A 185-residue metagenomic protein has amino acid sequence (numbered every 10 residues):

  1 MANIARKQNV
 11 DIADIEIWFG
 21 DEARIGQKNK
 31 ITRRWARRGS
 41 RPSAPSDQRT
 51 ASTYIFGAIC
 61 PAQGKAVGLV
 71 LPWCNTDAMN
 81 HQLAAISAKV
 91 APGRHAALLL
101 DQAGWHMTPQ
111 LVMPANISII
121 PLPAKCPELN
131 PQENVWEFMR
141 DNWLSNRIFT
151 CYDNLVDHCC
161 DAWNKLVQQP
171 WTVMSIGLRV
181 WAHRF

Functional and structural regions predicted by a protein language model:
M1-A84, L178-F185: Extended, low-complexity cationic-aromatic segments
A13-I17, E133-F185: C-terminal anion-handling pockets and recognition modules
D14, G93-H95: A general structural motif
W18-G20, A96-L100, I120-P123, S175: Short beta-strand segments
G20-D21, G57-A58, G64, L98-A103 (+2 more regions): Short, conserved catalytic/metal-binding motifs centered on acidic residues
I25-G26, C74-N75, A96-P109, A124-L129: Acidic, metal-coordinating catalytic cores used for nucleic-acid/nucleotide bond scission and strand-transfer chemistry
S52, L100-Q102, I120-L144, D153-L155: RNase H-like two-metal-ion nuclease catalytic core shared by retroviral integrases and related mobile-element nucleases
M113-A115: Short, structured coil segments at secondary-structure junctions
